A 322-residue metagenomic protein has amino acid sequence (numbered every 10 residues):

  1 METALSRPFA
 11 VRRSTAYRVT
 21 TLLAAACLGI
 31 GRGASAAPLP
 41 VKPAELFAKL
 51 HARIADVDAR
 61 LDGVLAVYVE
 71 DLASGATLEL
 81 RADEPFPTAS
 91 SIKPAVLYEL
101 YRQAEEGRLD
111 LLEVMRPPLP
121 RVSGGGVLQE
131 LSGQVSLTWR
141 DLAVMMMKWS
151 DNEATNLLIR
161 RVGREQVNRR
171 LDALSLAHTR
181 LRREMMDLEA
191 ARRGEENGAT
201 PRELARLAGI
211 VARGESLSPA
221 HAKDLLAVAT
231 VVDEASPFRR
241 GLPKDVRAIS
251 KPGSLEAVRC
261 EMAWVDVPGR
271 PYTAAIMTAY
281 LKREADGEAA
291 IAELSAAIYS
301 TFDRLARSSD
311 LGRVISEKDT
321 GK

Functional and structural regions predicted by a protein language model:
M1-S14: N-terminal secretory signal peptides that target proteins for export/translocation
R18-G31: Bacterial N-terminal signal peptides
P38-V57, R161, R206-S236, R247 (+1 more regions): Structured C-terminal helix/loop/strand segments within mature extracytoplasmic catalytic/sensor domains
K49-A82, D266: A short, well-structured edge-of-sheet supersecondary motif
V64, V135, N156-R213: Mid-domain, small-residue-enriched loop/turn segments at the edges of structured enzyme/sensor domains
G75, P87-M115, A274: Active-site SXXK
E106-L131: Short, glycine/proline-biased beta-turn/loop segments that scaffold the active-site neighborhood
V122-N156, R164, N197: Conserved catalytic neighborhood of penicillin-recognizing serine enzymes
